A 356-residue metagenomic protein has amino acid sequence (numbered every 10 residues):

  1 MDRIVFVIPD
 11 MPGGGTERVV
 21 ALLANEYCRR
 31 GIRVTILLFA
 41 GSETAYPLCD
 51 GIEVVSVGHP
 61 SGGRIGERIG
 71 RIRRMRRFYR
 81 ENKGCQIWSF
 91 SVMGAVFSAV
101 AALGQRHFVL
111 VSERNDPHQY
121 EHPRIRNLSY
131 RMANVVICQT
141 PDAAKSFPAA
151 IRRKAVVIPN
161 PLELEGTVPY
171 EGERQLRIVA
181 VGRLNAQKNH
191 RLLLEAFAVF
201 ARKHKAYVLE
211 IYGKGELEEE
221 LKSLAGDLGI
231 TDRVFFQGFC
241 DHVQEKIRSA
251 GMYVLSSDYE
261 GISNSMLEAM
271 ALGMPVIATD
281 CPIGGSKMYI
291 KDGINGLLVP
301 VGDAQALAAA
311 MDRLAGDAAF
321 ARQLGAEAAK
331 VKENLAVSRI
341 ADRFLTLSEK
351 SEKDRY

Functional and structural regions predicted by a protein language model:
F6-E67, P148, L217: N-terminal strand-loop element at the rim of the active site of nucleotide-sugar-dependent glycosyltransferases
E17-L22, L176, A180-R202, E216-S223 (+1 more regions): A conserved mid-protein helix/loop that constitutes part of the nucleotide-sugar donor-binding site
S89-A95, E113: Short His-centered aromatic/hydrophobic patch
D142, P161: Carbohydrate-associated surface elements
G226, R233, A306, R313 (+2 more regions): A short, well-ordered alpha-helix in the C-terminal region of glycosyltransferases
F239, D258: Aromatic "clamp/platform" in nucleotide-sugar-dependent glycosyltransferases that forms part of the donor/acceptor
P275-D280: Short hydrophobic beta-strand element within catalytic cores of glycosyltransferases and related nucleotide-activated
K291-G293, L297-A304, D312-A318: Conserved acidic donor-binding segment of nucleotide-sugar-dependent glycosyltransferases
